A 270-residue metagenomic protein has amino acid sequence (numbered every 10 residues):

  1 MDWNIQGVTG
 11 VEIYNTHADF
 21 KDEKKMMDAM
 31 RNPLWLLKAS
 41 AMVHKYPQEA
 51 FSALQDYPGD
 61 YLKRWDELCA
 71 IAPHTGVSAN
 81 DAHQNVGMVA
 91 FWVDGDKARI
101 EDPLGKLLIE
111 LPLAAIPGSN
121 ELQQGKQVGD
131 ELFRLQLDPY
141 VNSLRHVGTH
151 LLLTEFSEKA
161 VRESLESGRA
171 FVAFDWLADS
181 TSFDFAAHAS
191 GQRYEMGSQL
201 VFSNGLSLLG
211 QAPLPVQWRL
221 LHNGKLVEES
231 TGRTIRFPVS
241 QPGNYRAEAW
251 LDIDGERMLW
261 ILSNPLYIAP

Functional and structural regions predicted by a protein language model:
M1-A50, L226-V227: Extended substrate/RNA-proximal surfaces in nucleic-acid metabolism proteins
M1-I5, W65, A70: Short amphipathic alpha-helices and their capping/turn segments at secondary-structure boundaries
W3, D60, Q199-L200: Short, exposed beta-strand/loop patches in secreted or surface proteins that constitute
V11-Y14, A50-D60, A70, H74-H83: Active-site neighborhood of phospho(di)ester-bond hydrolases with catalytic His/Asp-centered motifs
K25-L37, A53-Q55, G191-M196, L251-I253: Noncatalytic linker/hinge segments flanking ATPase motor cores
C69-G76, N80-P270: C-terminal functional module detector
